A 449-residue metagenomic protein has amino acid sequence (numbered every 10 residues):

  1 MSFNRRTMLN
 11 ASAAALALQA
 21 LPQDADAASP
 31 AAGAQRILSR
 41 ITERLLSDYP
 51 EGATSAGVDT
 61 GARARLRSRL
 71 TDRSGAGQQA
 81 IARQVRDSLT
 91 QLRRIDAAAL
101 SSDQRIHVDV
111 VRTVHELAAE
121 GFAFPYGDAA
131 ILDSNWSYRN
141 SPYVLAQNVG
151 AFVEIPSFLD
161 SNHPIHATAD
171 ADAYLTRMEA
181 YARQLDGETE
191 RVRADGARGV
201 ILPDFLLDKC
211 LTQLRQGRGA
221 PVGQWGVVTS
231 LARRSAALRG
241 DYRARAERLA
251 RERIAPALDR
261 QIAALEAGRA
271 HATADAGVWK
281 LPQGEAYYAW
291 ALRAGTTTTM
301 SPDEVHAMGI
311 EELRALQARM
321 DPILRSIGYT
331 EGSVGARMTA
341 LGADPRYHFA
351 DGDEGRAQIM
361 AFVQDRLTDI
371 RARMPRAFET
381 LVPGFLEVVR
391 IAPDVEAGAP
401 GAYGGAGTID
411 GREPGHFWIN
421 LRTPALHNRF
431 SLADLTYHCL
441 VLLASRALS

Functional and structural regions predicted by a protein language model:
M1-L16: N-terminal secretory signal peptides and thylakoid transit peptides that target proteins across membranes
L18-D24: C-terminal segment of classical bacterial N-terminal signal peptides
D24-S449: N-terminal maturation segment of proteins
